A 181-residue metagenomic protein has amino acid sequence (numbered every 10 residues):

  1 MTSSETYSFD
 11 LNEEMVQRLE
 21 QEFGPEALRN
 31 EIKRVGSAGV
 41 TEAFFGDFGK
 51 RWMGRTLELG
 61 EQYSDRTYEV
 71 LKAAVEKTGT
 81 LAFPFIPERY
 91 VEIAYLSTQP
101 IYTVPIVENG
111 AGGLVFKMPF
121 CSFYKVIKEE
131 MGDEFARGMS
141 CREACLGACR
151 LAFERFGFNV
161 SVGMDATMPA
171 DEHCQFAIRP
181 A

Functional and structural regions predicted by a protein language model:
M1-E143, N159-H173, P180-A181: N-terminal accessory segment detector
A144-C149: ATP phosphate-binding glycine-rich loop and adjacent ATP-lid/helix-beta elements within ATP-binding kinase/ATPase
